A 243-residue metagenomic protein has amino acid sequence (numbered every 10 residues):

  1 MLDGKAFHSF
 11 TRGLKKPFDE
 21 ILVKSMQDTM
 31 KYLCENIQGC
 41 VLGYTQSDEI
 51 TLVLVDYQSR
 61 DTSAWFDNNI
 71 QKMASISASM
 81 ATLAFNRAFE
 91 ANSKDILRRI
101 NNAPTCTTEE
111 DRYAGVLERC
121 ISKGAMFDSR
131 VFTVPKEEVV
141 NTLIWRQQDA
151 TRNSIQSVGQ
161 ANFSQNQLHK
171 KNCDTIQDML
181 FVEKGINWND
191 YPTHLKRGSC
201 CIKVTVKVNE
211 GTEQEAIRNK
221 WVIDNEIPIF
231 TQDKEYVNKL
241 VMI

Functional and structural regions predicted by a protein language model:
M1-I243: Regulatory and interdomain segments flanking nucleotide-handling catalytic cores in signaling/defense enzymes
